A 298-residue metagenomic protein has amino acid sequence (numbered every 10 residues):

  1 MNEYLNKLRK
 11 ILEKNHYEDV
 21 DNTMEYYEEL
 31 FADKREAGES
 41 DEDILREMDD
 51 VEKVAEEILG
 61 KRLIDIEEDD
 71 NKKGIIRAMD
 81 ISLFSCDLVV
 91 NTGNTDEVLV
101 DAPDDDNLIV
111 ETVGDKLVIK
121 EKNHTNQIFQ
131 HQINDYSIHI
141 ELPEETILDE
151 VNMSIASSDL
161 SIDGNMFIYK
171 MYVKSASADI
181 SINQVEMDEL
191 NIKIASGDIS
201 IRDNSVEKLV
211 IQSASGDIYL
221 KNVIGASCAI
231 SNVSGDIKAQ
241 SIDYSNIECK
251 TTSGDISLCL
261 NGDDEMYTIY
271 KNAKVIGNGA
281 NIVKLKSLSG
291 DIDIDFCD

Functional and structural regions predicted by a protein language model:
M1-N15, V54-L108, H124-I147, I162-D163 (+1 more regions): Short acidic/polar N-terminal linker immediately downstream of export determinants
R9-E13, E28, L45: Amphipathic alpha-helical segments within well-ordered protein domains
D19-N22, E39: Alpha-helix N-cap and coil->helix boundary residues
T23-E36: Amphipathic alpha-helical segments that form the core helices of the histone-fold
R35-I66: Short, charged early-sequence alpha-helical segments and their helix-coil boundaries
K116-T125, F129-S137, E141-S154, L160-M166 (+2 more regions): Short, surface-exposed interaction patches in beta-rich subdomains that mediate adhesion/assembly near membranes
